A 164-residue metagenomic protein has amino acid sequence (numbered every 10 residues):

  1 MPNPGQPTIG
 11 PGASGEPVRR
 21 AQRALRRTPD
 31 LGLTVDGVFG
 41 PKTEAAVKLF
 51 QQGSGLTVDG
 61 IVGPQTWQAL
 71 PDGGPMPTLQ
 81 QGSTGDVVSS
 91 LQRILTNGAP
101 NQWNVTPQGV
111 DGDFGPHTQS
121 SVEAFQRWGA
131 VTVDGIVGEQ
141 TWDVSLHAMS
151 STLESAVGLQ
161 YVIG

Functional and structural regions predicted by a protein language model:
M1-G164: Cell-envelope/ECM-targeting effectors and their regulatory/trafficking segments
